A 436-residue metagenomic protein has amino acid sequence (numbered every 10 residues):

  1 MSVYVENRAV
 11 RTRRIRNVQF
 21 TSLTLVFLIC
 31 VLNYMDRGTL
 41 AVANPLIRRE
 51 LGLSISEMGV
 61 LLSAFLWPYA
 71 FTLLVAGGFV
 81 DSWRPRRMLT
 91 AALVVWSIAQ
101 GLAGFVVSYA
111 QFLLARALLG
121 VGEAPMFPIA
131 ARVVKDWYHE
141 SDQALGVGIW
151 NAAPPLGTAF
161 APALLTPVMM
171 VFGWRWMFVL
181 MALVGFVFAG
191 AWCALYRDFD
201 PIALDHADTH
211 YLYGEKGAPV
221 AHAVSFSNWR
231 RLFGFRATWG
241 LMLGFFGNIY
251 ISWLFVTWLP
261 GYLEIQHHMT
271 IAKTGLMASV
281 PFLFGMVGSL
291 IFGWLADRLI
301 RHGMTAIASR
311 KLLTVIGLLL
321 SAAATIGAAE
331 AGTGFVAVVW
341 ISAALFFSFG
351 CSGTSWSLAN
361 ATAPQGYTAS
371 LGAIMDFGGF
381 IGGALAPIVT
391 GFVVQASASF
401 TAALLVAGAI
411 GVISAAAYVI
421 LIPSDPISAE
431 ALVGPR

Functional and structural regions predicted by a protein language model:
L40-A41, F235-F292, S352, W356 (+2 more regions): Extracytoplasmic gate region of multi-pass secondary transporters
G52, R84, F105-Q111, G122 (+3 more regions): Helix-breaking motifs and short loop linkers at transmembrane-helix boundaries and internal kinks in secondary membrane
S63-G77, S279-F292: Central cavity-lining transmembrane alpha-helices of secondary-active solute carriers, predominantly the Major
F71-A110: Conserved MFS/SLC helix-loop-helix module at the cytosolic interface between two early adjacent transmembrane helices
R87-G101, I307-T325: Structural signature of the two symmetry-related core transmembrane helices
A115-P155: Cytoplasmic helix-loop-helix junction between adjacent transmembrane helices in 12-TM secondary transporters
W150-P201: Helix-loop-helix hairpin linking two adjacent transmembrane segments in secondary transporters
N360-S397: A late C-terminal transmembrane helix in Major Facilitator Superfamily
